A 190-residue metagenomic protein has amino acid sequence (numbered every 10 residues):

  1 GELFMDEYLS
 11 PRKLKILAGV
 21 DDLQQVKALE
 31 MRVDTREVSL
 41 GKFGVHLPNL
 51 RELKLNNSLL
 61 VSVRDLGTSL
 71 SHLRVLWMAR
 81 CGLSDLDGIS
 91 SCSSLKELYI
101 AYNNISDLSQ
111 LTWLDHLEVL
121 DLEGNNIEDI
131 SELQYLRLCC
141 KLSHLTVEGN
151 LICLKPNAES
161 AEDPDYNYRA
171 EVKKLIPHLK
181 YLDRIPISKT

Functional and structural regions predicted by a protein language model:
G1-A79, E97, S143-T146, L151-T190: The feature captures the LRR N-terminal capping module
V38-F43, V63-L66, L86-I89, L108-L111 (+2 more regions): Canonical leucine-rich repeat
L70-L117: Eukaryotic tandem repeat interaction scaffolds
Y99-I100, N104-S106, Q110-P156, R169: Extended, charged alpha-helical interaction scaffolds
